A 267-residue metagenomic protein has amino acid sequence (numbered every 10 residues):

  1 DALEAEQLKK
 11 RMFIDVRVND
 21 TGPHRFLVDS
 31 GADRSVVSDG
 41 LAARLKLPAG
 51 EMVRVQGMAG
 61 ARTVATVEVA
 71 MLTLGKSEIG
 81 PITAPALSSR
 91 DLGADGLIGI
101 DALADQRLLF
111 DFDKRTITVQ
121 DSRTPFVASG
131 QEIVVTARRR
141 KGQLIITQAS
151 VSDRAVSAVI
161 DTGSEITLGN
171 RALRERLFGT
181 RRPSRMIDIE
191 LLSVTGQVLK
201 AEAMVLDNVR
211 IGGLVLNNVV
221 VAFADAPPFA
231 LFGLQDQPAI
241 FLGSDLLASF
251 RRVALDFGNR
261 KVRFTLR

Functional and structural regions predicted by a protein language model:
D1-R267: Pepsin/retropepsin-fold aspartyl endopeptidases
